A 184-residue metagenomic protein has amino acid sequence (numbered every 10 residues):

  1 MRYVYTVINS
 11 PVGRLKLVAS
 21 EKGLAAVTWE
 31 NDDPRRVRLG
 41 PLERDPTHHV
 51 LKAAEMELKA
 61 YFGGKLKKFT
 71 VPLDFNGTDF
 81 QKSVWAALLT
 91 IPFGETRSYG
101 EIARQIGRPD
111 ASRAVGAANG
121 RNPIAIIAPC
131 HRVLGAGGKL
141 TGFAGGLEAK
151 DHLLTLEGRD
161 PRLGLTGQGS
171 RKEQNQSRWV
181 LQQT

Functional and structural regions predicted by a protein language model:
M1-P109, L156-T184: Basic nucleic-acid-binding alpha-helical/helix-turn surface characteristic of O6-alkylguanine DNA
D110-H152: Short glycine/serine-rich loop segments
